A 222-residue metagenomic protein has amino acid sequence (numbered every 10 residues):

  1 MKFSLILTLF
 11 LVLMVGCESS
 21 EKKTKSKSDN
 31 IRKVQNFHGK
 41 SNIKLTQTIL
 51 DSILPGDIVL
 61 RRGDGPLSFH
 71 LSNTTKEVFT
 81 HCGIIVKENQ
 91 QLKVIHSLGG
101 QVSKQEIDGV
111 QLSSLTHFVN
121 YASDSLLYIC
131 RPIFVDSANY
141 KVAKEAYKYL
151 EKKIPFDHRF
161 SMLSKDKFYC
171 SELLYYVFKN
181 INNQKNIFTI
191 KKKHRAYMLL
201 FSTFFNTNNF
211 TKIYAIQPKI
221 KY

Functional and structural regions predicted by a protein language model:
K2-T8: Sec-dependent signal peptide recognition, specifically the positively charged N-region followed immediately by
M14-G16: C-terminal motif of bacterial Sec signal peptides marking the signal peptidase cleavage site
E18-E88: N-terminal accessory segments that precede or flank the first globular/catalytic domain
E18-K25, H158-Y222: Activation targets extended, charge/polar-rich intrinsically disordered C-terminal tails
R61-L127, P155-F168: Glycine-rich catalytic cores of cysteine/serine-nucleophile enzymes that process amide/ester linkages in cell-envelope
L67-S68, D124-T189: Active-site nucleophile-His-acid catalytic modules used for acyl/amide transfer and hydrolysis across diverse enzymes
Q101, D136, H194: Residue-level detector of flexible, active-site-proximal loop/helix-junction positions within diverse enzyme catalytic
